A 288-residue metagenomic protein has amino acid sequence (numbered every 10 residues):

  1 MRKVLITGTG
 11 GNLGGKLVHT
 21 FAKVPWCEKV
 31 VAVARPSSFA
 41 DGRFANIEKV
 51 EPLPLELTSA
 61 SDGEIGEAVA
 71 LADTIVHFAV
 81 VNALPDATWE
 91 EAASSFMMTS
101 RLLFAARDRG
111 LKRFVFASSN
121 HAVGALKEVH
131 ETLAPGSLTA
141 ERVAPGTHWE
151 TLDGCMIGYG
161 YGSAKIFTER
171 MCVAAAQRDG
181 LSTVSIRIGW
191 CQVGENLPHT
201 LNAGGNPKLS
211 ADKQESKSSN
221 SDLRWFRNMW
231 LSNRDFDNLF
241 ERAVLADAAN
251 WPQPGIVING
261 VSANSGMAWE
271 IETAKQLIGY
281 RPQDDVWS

Functional and structural regions predicted by a protein language model:
V4-W26: N-terminal Rossmann NAD(P)H-binding glycine-rich loop of SDR-like oxidoreductase domains
P25-A40: Conserved glycine-rich Rossmann-like NAD(P)H-binding loop of the short-chain dehydrogenase/reductase
K49-M97: NAD(P)H-binding glycine-rich loop region in Rossmannoid oxidoreductase-like domains and their noncatalytic homologs
S95, I157, Y161, K165: Active-site YXXXK catalytic motif of short-chain dehydrogenase/reductase
R101-G158: Conserved Rossmann-fold NAD(P)-dependent oxidoreductase catalytic core, especially the SDR/UDP-sugar
Y159, T168-G194: Conserved beta-loop-beta element that borders a ligand/cofactor-binding pocket
V173, C191-G194, H199-S221, W230-P254: Alpha-helical substrate-binding/gating segment
P254-R281: Conserved C-terminal active-site "lid" loop/helix of NAD(P)H-dependent oxidoreductases that clamps the redox cofactor
